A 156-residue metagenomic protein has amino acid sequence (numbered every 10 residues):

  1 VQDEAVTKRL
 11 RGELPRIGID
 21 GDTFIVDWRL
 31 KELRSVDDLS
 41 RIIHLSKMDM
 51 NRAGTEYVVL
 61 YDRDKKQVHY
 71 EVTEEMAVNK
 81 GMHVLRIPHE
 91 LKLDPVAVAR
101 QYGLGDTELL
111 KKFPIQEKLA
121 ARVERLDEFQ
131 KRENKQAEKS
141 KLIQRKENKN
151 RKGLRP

Functional and structural regions predicted by a protein language model:
V1-I19, R41-K66: Short, flexible domain-boundary/linker segments around small modular repeats
Q2-D3, R9, K111, K131 (+1 more regions): Extended, compositionally biased eukaryotic interaction scaffolds
R11, I17-D20, A53, K80 (+2 more regions): Feature targets compositionally biased, intrinsically disordered low-complexity regions with long contiguous runs
P15, G21-F24, Y57, V84 (+2 more regions): Polar low-complexity intrinsically disordered regions enriched in Ser/Thr and small residues
I17-I19, I25, I42-I43, I87 (+2 more regions): Weak global preference for isoleucine
G18-D38, L60-K66, E71-T73: Extracellular/lumenal glycan-associated surfaces
V26, K139-P156: Non-Sec secretion/translocation targeting segments of pathogen effectors
L45-A137: Polybasic, proline/glycine-rich intrinsically disordered low-complexity segments
